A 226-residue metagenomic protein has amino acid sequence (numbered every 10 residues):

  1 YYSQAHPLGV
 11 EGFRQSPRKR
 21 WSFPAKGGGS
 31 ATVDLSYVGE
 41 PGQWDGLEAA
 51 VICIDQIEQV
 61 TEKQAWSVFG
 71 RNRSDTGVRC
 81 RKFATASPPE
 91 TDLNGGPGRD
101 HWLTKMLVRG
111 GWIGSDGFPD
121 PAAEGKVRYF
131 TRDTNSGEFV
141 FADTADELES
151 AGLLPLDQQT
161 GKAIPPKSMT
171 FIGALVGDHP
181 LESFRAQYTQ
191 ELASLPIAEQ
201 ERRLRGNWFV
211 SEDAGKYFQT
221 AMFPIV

Functional and structural regions predicted by a protein language model:
Y1-A50: Inter-Walker segment of RecA-like/P-loop motor cores
Y1-G9, R81, E199, I225: Short intrinsically disordered, low-complexity coil segments enriched in acidic
E11-G12, W21-G28, E149-K167, I225-V226: Short, conserved catalytic or adaptor-binding loops enriched in Gly and charged residues
P17, E48, R81, K167-T170 (+1 more regions): Residues that flank catalytic or metal-binding motifs in active/ligand-binding sites
S36, Q43-E48, K63-A65, L93-D100 (+1 more regions): Short, conserved acidic/polar surface loops in the N-terminal third of protein domains
D55-Q56: Walker B catalytic acidic pair
Q59-H179: ASCE P-loop NTPase helicase motor core
P165-K167, L175-V226: ATPase catalytic-site recognition across NTP-hydrolyzing enzymes
